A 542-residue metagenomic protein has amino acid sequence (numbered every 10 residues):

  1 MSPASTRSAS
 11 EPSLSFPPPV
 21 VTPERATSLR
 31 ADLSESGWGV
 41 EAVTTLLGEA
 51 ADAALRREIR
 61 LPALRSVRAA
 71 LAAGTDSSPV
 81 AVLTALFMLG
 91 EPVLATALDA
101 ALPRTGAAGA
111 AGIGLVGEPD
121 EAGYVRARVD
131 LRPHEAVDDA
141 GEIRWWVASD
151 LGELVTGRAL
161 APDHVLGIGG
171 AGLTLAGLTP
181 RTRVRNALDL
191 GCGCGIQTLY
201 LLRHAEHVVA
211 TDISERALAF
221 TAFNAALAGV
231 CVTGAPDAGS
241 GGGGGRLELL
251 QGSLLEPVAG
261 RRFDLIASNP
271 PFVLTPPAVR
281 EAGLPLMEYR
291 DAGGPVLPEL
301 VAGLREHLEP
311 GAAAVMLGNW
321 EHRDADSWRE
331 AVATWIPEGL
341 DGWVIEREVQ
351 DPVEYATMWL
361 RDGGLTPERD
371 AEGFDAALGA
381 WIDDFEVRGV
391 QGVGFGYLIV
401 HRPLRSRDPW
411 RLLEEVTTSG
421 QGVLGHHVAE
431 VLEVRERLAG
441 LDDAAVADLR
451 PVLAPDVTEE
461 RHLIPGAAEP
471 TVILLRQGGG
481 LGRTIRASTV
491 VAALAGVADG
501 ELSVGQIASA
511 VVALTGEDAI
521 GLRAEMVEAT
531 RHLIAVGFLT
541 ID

Functional and structural regions predicted by a protein language model:
S2-V82, V155, R405-G496, T540-D542: Acidic, low-complexity/disordered tracts enriched in E/D and polar residues
P17-P18, E35-V129, L151, L160 (+1 more regions): Hydrophobic alpha-helical segments that drive targeting, anchoring, or assembly
P79-R128, A176-G177, L188, G193 (+1 more regions): Long, charge-rich, low-complexity alpha-helical segments
E118-A187, C192-Y200, H204: SAM-dependent Rossmann-like transferase core, predominantly class I methyltransferases with a strong bias toward
G169-S268, L274: Conserved SAM/SAH cofactor-binding pocket of Class I
I213-S214, G293-E346: Conserved Class I SAM-dependent methyltransferase catalytic core
S268-E299: Mobile active-site "lid"/loop adjacent to the S-adenosyl-L-methionine
P352-V431: Flexible, glycine-/basic-rich loop-and-beta segments that form/coincide with the SAM-dependent methyltransferase
